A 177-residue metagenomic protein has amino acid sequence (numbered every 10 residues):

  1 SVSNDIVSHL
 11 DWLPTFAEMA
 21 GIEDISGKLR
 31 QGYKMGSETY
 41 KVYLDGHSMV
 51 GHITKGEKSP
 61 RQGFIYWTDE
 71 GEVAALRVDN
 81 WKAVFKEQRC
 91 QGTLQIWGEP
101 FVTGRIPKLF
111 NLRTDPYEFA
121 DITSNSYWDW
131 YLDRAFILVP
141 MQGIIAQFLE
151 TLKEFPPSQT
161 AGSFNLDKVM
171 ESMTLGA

Functional and structural regions predicted by a protein language model:
S1-R113, Y117-F119: C-terminal cap/loop subdomain of S1 sulfatases and analogous C-terminal strand-loop tails that border
V73, V78, A83-V84, R89-C90 (+2 more regions): Long, internal low-complexity/basic segments
